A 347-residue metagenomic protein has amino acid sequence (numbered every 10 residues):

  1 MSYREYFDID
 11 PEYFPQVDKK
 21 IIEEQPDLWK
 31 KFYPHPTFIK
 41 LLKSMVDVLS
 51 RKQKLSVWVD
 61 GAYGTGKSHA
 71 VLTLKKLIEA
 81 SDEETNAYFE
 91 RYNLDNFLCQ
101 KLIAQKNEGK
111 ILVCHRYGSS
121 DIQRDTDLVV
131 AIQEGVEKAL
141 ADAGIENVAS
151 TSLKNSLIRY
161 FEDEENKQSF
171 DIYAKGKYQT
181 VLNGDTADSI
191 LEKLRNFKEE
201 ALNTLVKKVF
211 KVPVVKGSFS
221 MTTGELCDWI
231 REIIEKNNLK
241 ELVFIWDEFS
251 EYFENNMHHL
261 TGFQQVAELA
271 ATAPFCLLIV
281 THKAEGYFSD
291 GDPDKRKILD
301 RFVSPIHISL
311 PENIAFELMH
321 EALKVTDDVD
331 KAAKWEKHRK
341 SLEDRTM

Functional and structural regions predicted by a protein language model:
M1-T65, V71-L72, K76-A80, R91-C99 (+4 more regions): Walker A/P-loop-proximal flanking segment of P-loop NTPase domains
P26-W29, V57-A62, V71-D188, P305-H320: P-loop NTPase motor core
R51-K52, K106-E108, E235-N238, E268-P274 (+1 more regions): Conserved catalytic network of the ASCE P-loop NTPase/AAA+ motor domain
L72-S81, A131-V136, H258-F263, A284-V303 (+1 more regions): Short secondary-structure boundary/capping segments
Y178-L226: Long, low-complexity, polar/charged, intrinsically disordered or flexibly structured peripheral segments
S218-A273: Conserved Walker B catalytic segment
L269-P293: Sensor-1/coupling segment of RecA-like P-loop NTPase cores
F288, D292-M347: Amphipathic alpha-helical segments of the small helical/lid subdomains adjacent to P-loop NTPase cores
